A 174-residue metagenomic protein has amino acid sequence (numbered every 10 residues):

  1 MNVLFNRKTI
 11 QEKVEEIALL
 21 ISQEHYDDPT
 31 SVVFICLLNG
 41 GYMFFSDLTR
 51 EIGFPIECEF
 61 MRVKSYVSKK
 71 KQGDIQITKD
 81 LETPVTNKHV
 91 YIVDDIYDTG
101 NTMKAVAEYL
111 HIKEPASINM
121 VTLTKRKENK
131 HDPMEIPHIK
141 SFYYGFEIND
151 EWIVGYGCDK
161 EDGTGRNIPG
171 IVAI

Functional and structural regions predicted by a protein language model:
M1-I174: PRPP-associated nucleotide enzymes
